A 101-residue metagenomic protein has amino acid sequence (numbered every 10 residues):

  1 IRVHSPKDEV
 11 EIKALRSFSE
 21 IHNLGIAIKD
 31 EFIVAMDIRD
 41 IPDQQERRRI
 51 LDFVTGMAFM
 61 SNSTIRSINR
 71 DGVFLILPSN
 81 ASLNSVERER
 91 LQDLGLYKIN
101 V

Functional and structural regions predicted by a protein language model:
I1-K29: Histone-fold modules and their flanking histone-like tails across chromatin and transcription assemblies
E11-L15, A35-I41, I76-L77: Conserved beta-strand segments of the P-loop GTPase G domain that flank and frequently precede/overlap
S17-E20, L24, D43-F53, L83 (+1 more regions): Helical mechanochemical/support elements of P-loop NTPase systems and associated helical scaffolds
L24, F32-V34, G72: Core residues of folded domains in eukaryotic genome-function proteins
I26-K29, D43, S67-I68: Conserved catalytic network of the ASCE P-loop NTPase/AAA+ motor domain
D30-Q44, T55: Conserved interaction-surface patches within small, structured recognition/assembly domains
R49-S63: Amphipathic alpha-helical interaction surfaces in cytosolic regulatory modules
S61-V101: Helix-rich interaction surfaces within compact, conserved domain-sized segments that mediate assembly or partner
